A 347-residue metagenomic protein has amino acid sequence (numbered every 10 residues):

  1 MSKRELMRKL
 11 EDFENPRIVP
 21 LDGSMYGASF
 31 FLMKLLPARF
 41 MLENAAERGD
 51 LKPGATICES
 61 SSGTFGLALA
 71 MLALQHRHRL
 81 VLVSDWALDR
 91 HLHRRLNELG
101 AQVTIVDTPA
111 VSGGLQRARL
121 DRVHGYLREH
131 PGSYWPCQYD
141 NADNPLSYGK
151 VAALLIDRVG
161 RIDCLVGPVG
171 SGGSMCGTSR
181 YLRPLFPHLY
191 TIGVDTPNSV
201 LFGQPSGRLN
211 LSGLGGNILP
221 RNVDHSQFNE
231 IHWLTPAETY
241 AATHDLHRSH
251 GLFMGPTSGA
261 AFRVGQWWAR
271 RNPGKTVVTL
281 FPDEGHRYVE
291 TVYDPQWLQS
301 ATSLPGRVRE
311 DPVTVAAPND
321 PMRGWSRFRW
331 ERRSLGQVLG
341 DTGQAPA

Functional and structural regions predicted by a protein language model:
M1-A347: PLP-dependent amino-acid enzyme catalytic core
